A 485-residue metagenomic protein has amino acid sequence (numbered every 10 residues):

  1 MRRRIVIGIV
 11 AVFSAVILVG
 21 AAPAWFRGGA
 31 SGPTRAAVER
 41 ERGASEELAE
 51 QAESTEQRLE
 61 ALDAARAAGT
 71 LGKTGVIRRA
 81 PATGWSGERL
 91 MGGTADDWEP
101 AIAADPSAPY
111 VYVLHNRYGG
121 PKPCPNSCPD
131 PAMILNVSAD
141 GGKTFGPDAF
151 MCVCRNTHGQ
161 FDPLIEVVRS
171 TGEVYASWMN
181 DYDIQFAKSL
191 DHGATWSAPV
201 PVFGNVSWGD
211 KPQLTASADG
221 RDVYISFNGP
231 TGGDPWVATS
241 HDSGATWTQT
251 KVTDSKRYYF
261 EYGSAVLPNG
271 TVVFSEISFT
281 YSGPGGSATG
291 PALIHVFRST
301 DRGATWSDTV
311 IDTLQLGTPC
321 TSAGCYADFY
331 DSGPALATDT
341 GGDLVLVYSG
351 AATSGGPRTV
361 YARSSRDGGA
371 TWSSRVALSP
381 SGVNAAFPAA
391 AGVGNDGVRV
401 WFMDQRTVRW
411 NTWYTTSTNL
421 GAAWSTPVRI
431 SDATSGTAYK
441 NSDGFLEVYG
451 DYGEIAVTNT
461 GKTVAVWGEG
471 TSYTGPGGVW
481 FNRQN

Functional and structural regions predicted by a protein language model:
M1-V12: N-terminal export and membrane-targeting signals
S14-W25: Hydrophobic alpha-helical membrane-insertion segments, chiefly the h-region of N-terminal signal peptides
R27-N485: Extracellular, repeat-based ectodomains that mediate carbohydrate processing or recognition
